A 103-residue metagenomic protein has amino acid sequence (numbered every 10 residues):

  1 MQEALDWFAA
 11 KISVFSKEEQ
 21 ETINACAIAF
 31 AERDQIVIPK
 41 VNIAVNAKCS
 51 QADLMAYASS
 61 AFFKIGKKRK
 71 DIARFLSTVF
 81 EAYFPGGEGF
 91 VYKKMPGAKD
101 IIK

Functional and structural regions predicted by a protein language model:
M1-K103: Flexible coil/loop and intrinsically disordered linker positions at secondary-structure junctions
